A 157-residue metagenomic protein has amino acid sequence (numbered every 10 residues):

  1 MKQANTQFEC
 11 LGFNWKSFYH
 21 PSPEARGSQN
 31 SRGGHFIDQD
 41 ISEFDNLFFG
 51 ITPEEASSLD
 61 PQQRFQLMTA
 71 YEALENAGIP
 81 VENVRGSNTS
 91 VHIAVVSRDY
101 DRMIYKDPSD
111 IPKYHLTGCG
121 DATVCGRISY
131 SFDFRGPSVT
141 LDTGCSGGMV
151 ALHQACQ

Functional and structural regions predicted by a protein language model:
M1-Q157: Cys-dependent condensing catalytic cores that perform Claisen condensation/acyl-transfer in fatty-acid/polyketide
